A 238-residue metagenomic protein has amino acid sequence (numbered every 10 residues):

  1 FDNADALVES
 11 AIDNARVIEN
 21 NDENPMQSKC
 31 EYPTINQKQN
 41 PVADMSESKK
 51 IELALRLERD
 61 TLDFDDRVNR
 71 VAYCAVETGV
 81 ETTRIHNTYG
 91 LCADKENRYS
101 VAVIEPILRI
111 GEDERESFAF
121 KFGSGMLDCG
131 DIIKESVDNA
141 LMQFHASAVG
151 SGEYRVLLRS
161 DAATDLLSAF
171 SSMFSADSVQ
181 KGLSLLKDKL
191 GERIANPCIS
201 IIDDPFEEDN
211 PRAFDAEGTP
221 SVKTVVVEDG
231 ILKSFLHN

Functional and structural regions predicted by a protein language model:
F1-R212, T219-V222, E228-I231: Active-site bordering "gate/hinge" segments that shape substrate access to catalytic or cofactor-binding pockets
I231-N238: C-terminal, non-catalytic macromolecule-binding modules
